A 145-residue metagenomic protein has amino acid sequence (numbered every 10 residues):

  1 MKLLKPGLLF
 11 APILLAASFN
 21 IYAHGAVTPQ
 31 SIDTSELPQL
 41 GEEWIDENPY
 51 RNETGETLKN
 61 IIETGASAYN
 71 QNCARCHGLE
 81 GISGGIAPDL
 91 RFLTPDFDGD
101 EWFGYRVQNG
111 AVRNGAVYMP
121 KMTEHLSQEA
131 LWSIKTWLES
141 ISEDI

Functional and structural regions predicted by a protein language model:
M1-L9: Bacterial N-terminal signal peptides that target proteins for export
F10-A17: Bacterial N-terminal signal peptides
H24-I32, G84-R91, N109-S142: Axial heme c-ligation environment in periplasmic c-type cytochrome domains
P29-S67: Electrostatic cytochrome c docking/interface patches
E56-N60, T64, A68, G85 (+5 more regions): Extracytoplasmic/secreted proteins, especially bacterial periplasmic and envelope-associated proteins
T64, G78-Q108: Gly/Gly-Pro-rich "capping" loops immediately C-terminal to redox-active cysteine motifs in periplasmic/lumenal
G65, Y69-L79, M119, I134-L138: The canonical Cys-X-X-Cys-His
A68, E143-I145: Short sequence/structural segments immediately N-terminal
